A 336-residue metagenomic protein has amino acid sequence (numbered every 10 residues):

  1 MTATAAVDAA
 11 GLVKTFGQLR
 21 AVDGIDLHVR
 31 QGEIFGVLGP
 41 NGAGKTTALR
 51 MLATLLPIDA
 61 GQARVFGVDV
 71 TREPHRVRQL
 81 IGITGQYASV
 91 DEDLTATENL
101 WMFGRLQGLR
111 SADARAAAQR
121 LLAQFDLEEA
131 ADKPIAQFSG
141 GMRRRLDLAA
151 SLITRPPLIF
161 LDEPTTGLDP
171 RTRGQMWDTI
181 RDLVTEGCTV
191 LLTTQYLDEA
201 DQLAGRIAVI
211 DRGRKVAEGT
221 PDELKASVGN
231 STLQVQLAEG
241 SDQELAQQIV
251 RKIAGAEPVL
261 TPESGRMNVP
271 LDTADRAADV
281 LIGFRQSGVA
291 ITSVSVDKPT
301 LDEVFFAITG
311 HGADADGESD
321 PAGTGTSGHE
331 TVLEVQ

Functional and structural regions predicted by a protein language model:
M1-V13, H311-Q336: ABC-family P-loop ATPase nucleotide-binding domain
T4-A9, K14-D211, V216-A217: ABC transporter nucleotide-binding domains
K14, L27, V235-L237, V269 (+1 more regions): Preference for bulky hydrophobic residues occupying beta-strand positions in well-ordered beta-sheet regions
W177-L271: ABC transporter nucleotide-binding domain
P258-T261, A290-D297: Conserved short beta-strand edge segments in small beta-sheet-based binding/regulatory domains
E263-D272, D297-I308: Short proline/glycine- and acidic-rich turn/helix-capping motifs at secondary-structure junctions
